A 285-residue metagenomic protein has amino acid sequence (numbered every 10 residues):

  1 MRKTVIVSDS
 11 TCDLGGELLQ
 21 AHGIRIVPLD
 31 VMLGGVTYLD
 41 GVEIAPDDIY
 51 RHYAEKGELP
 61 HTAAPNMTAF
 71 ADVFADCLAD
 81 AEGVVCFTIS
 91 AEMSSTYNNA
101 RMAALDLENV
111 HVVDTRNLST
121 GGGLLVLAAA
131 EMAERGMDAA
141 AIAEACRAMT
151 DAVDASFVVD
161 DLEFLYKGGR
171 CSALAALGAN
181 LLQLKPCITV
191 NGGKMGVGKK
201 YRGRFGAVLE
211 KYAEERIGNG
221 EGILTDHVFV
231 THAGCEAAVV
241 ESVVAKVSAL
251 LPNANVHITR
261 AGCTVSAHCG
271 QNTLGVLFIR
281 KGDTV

Functional and structural regions predicted by a protein language model:
R2-I6, E82: Short active-site oxyanion
V5, S10-R25, D30, V36 (+2 more regions): Mixed-charge interfacial surface used for oligomerization/domain docking and macromolecular partner engagement
T37-D106: Class I S-adenosyl-L-methionine
A64, T115-R116: Short beta->alpha junction loops
